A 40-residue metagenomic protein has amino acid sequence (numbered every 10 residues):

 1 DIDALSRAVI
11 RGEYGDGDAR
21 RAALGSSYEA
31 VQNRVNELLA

Functional and structural regions predicted by a protein language model:
D1-A40: Extracellular cell-wall/glycan-interacting regions and their flexible linkers
